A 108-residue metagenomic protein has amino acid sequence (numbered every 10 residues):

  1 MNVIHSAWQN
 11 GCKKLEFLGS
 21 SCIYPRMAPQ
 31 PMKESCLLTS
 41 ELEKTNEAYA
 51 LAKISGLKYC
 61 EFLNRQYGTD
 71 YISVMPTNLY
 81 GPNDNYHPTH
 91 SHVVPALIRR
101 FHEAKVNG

Functional and structural regions predicted by a protein language model:
M1-H5, K58, P95: Conserved active-site region of classical short-chain dehydrogenase/reductase
M1-N46, I72: Conserved Rossmann-fold NAD(P)-dependent oxidoreductase catalytic core, especially the SDR/UDP-sugar
M27-C36, E61-G108: NAD(P)-dependent short-chain dehydrogenase/reductase
L42-A48, F62, P88: Active-site loop-to-helix junction immediately N-terminal to the catalytic Tyr of the SDR YXXXK motif in Rossmann-fold
Y49, K53: Active-site YXXXK catalytic motif of short-chain dehydrogenase/reductase
